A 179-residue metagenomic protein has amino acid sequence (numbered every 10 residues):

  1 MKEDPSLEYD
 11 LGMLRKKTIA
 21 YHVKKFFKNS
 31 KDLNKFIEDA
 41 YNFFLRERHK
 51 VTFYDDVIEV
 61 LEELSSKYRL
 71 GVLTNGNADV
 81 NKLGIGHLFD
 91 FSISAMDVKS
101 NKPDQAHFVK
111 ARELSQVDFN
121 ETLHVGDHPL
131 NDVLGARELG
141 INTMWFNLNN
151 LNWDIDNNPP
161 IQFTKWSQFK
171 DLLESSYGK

Functional and structural regions predicted by a protein language model:
M1-Y41: A metal-dependent, Asp-based hydrolase signature
S6, R46-R48, A95, F119-N120: Short, contiguous strand/loop micro-motifs
L7-L11, H49, K99: Conserved aromatic-histidine-acidic binding/catalytic patches
G12-K16, K31-N34, N42-V72: Short, acidic loop-to-helix structural element flanking the phosphoryl-transfer center in phosphate-processing enzymes
H22, F43, E47, L172: Residues that form generic nucleotide/phosphate-binding pockets
L33, I58, E62, Y68-K179: Asp-based, Mg2+/Mn2+-dependent phosphohydrolase catalytic module
D39-H49, F91, V117: Conserved acidic, metal-coordinating active-site core of Asp-based, Mg2+-dependent phosphoryl-transfer enzymes
